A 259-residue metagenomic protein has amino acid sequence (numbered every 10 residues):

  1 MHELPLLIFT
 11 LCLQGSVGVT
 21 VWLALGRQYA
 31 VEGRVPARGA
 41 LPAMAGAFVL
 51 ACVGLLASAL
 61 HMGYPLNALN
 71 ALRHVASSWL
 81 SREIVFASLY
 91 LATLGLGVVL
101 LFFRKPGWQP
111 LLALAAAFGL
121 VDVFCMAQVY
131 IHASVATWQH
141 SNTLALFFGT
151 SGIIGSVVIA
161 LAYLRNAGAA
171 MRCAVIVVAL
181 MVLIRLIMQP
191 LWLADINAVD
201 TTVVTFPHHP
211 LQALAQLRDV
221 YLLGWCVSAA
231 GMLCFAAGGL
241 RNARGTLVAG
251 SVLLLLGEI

Functional and structural regions predicted by a protein language model:
M1-Q14, G39-A45, V49, R73-S88 (+2 more regions): Membrane-entry segments of alpha-helical transmembrane domains in multi-pass membrane proteins
L6-R27, A87-L94, S151: The first (N-terminal) embedded transmembrane alpha-helix
C12, S88, T93-E258: Long, contiguous internal "core" modules enriched in hydrophobic/ aromatic residues
V21-A40, P65-L69: Membrane-interface helix-loop junction between the first two transmembrane segments
R34-A45, K105-L112: Membrane-interfacial loop-to-helix junctions in multi-pass inner-membrane proteins
A43-Y64: A generic, lipid-embedded transmembrane alpha helix
L69-L72, P106-G107: Interfacial helix-loop-helix linkers and transmembrane-helix boundary segments in multi-pass membrane proteins
